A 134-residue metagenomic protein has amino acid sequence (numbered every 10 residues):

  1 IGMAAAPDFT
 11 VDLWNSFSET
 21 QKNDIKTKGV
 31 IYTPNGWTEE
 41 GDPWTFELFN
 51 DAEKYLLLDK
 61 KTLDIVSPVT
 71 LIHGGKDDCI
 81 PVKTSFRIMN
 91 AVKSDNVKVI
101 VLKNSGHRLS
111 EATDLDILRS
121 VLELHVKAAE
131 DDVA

Functional and structural regions predicted by a protein language model:
G2-T70, G74-N96, V101, G106 (+1 more regions): The alpha/beta-hydrolase serine catalytic core
